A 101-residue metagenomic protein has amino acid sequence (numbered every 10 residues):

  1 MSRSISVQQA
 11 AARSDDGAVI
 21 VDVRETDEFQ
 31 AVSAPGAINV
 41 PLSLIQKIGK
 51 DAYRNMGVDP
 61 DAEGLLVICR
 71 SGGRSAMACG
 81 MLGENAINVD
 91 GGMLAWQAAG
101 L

Functional and structural regions predicted by a protein language model:
M1-A18, T26-G64, G73-L101: Rhodanese-like catalytic fold shared by cysteine-dependent sulfurtransferases and DSP/PTP-type phosphatases
V21: Conserved beta/loop motifs at nucleotide-recognition and modification sites
V67-I68: Short, surface-exposed ligand- or partner-binding patches at beta-edge/loop junctions that are enriched in aromatics
